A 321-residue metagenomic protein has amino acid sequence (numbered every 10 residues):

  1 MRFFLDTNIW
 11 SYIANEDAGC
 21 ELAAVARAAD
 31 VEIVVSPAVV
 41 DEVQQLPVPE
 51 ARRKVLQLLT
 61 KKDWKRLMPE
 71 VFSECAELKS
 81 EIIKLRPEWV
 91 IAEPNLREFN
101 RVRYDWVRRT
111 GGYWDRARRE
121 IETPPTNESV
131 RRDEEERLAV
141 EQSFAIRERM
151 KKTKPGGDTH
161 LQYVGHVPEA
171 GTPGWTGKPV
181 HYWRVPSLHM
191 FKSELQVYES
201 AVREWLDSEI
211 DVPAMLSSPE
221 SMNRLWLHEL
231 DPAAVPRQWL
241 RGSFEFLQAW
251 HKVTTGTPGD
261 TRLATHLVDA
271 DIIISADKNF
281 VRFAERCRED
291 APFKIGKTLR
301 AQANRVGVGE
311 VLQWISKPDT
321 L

Functional and structural regions predicted by a protein language model:
F3-D269, N279-L321: Active-site-proximal, substrate-binding regions of enzyme catalytic domains and RNA-binding/basic surfaces
A276: Conserved residues at the C-terminal ends of beta-strands
